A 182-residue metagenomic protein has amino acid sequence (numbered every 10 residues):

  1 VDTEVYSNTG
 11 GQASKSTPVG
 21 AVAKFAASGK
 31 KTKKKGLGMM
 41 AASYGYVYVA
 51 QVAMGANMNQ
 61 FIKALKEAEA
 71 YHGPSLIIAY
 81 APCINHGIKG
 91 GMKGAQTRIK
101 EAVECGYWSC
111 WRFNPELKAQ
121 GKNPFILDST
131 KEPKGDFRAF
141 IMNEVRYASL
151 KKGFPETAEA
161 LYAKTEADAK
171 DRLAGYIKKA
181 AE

Functional and structural regions predicted by a protein language model:
V1-S75, P82-I84, I88-C105: Thiamine diphosphate
V1-Y6, L127, T157, A169-R172: Short intrinsically disordered, low-complexity coil segments enriched in acidic
F25-S28, K34, M40, S149 (+1 more regions): Thiamine diphosphate
F61-A160, K164, I177-K179: Glycine/aspartate-rich loop-and-adjacent alpha/beta segment that forms the canonical ThDP
